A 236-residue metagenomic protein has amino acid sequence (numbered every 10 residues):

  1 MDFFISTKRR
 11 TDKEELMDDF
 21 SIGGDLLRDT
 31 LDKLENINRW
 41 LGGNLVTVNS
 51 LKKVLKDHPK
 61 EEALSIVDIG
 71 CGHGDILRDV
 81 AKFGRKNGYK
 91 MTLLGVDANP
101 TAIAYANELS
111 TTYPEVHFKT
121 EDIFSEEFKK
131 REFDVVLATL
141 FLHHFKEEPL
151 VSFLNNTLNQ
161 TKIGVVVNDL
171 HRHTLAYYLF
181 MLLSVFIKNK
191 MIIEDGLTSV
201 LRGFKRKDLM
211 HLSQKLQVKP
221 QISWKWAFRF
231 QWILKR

Functional and structural regions predicted by a protein language model:
M1-D32: N-terminal, positively charged/glycine-rich alpha-helical extensions of SAM-dependent methyltransferases
G24-S50, V54-L55: Class I SAM-dependent methyltransferase Rossmann-like catalytic core, especially the SAM/SAH-binding loop
V67, H73-D75, V80-S125: Class I SAM-dependent methyltransferase SAM/SAH-binding core
L137: A conserved beta-strand element that flanks and buttresses the S-adenosyl-L-methionine
F145-N156: A short, conserved alpha-helix within the catalytic core of class I
K162-L170: Conserved beta-strand signature within the Rossmann-like core of class I S-adenosyl-L-methionine
L170-S213, I222: C-terminal alpha-helical "lid/dimerization" subdomain adjacent to the S-adenosyl-L-methionine
R206-R236: Conserved Class I S-adenosyl-L-methionine
